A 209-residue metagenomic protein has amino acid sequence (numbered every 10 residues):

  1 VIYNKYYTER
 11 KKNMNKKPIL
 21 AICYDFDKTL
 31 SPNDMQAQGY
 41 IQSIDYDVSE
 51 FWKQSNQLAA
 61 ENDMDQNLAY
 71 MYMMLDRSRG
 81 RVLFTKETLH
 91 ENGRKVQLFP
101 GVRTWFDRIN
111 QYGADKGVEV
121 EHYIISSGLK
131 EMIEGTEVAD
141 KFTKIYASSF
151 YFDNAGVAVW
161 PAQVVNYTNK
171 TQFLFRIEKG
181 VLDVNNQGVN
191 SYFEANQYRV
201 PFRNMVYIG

Functional and structural regions predicted by a protein language model:
V1-N13: Short, Lys/Arg-enriched N-terminal segments with co-localized hydrophobic residues within the first ~10-30 amino acids
N4-K5, H122, V206: Generic low-polarity alpha-helical segments
R10-N15, A195-R199: Short boundary motifs at domain starts and secondary-structure transition points
N15-A158: Alpha-helical substrate-recognition element adjacent to the catalytic core
E61-M71, A162-T171, N185-S191: Noncatalytic linker/hinge segments flanking ATPase motor cores
T143-V181: Histidine/lysine/aspartate-rich catalytic loop segments that bind and position anionic ligands
K170-G209: Conserved Lys-Pro-Asp/Glu-containing loop-to-beta segment of HAD-superfamily phosphomonoesterases, centered on
